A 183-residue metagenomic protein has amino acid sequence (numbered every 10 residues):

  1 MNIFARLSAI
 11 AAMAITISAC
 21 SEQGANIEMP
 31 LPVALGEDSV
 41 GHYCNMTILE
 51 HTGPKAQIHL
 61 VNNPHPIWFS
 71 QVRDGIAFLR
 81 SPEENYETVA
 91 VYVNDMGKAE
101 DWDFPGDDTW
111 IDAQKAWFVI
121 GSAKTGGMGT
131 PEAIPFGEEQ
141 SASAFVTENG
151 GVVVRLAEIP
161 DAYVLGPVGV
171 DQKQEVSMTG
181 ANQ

Functional and structural regions predicted by a protein language model:
M1-A9: Bacterial N-terminal signal peptides that target proteins for export
R6, A25-V33: Short, intrinsically disordered, charge-biased short linear motifs at domain edges
T16-A19: C-terminal motif of bacterial Sec signal peptides marking the signal peptidase cleavage site
S21-Q23: Bacterial signal peptide processing site
G41: Short cysteine-rich clusters marking metal-coordination/redox-active sites
N45: Cys/His-coordinated zinc-binding microdomains
H65-P105, T109-W110: Mid-length scaffold segments of soluble, non-membrane domains
Y92-F145, V152, L156: Thiol/selenol-based redox catalytic cores and closely related redox-interacting motifs
